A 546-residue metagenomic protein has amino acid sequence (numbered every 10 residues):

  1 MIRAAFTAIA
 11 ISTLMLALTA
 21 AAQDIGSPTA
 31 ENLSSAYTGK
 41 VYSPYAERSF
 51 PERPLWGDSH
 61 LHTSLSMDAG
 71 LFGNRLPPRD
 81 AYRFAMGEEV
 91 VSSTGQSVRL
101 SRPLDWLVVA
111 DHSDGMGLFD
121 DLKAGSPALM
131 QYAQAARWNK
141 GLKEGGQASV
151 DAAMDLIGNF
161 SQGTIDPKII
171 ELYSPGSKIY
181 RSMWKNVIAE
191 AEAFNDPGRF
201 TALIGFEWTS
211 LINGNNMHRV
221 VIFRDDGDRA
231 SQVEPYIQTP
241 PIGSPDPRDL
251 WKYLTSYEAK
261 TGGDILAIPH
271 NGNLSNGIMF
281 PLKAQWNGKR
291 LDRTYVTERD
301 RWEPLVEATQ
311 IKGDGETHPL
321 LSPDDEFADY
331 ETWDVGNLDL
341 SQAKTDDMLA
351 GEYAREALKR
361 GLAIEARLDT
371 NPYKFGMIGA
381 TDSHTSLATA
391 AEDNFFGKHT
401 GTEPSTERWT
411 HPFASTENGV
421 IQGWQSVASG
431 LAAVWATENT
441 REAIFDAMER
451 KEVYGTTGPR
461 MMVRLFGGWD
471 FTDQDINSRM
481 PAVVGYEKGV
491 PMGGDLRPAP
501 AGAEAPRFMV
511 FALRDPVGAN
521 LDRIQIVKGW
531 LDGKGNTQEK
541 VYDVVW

Functional and structural regions predicted by a protein language model:
M1-I9: Bacterial N-terminal signal peptides that target proteins for export
A8-A17: Bacterial N-terminal signal peptides
L18-A22: Sec/Tat signal peptide C-region and signal peptidase I cleavage site
Q23-P78, Y82-A85, E89-K140, Y173-G176 (+4 more regions): C-terminal functional module detector
Q134-I165: Low-complexity, serine/threonine/proline-enriched polar segments
I222-F223: Long, charge-dense tracts
P241: Divalent cation-coordinating acidic motifs and surrounding scaffolds that mediate Ca2+/Mg2+/Mn2+/Zn2+-dependent binding
